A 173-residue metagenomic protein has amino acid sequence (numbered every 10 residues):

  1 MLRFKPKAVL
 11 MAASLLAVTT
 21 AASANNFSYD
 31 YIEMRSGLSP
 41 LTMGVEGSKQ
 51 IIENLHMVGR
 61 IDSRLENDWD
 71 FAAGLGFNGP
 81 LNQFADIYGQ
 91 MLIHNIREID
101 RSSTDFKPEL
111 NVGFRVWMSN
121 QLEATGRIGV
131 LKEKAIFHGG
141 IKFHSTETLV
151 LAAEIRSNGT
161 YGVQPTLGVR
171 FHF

Functional and structural regions predicted by a protein language model:
M1-S28: Cleavable N-terminal export/targeting peptides
A22-L65: Short glycine/proline- and aromatic-enriched beta-strand/turn motifs that initiate or cap beta-hairpins
M34, V45-G47, F114, A124-G126 (+1 more regions): Periodically patterned hydrophobic/aromatic "hotspot" residues that form packing/interaction faces in regular
M34-G44, D62-F71, L81, R97-K107 (+2 more regions): Solvent-exposed loop/turn segments connecting transmembrane beta-strands in outer-membrane beta-barrel proteins
I51, S63, G79, I93-N95 (+5 more regions): Short beta-strand segments enriched in hydrophobic/aromatic residues within well-folded beta-rich domains
E53-G59, N82-I87, V116-A124, F143-A153: Repeated loop/turn-to-beta-strand initiation elements of outer-membrane beta-barrel proteins
D70-N78, N82-R127: Detector for outer-membrane/organellar transmembrane beta-barrel domains, recognizing the amphipathic beta-strand
A73-L75, F114-V116, G139-V150, Y161-F173: Outer-membrane beta-barrel "beta-signal"
